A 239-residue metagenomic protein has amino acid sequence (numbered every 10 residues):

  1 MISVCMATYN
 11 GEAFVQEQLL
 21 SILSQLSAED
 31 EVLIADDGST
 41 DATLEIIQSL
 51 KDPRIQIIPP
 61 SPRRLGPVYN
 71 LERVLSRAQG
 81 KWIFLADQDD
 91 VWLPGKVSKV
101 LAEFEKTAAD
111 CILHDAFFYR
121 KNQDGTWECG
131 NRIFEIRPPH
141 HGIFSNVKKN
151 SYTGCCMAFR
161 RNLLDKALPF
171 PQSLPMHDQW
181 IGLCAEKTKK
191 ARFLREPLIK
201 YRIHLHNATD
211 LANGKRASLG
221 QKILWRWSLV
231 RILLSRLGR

Functional and structural regions predicted by a protein language model:
M1-S3, E31, W180: Cell-envelope/extracellular polymer assembly enzymes that use nucleotide-activated donors
G11-S24: Short, well-formed alpha-helical segments that are part of the catalytic scaffolds of diverse glycosyltransferases
S21, D36-E45: A conserved acidic beta->alpha catalytic loop
E29-G38, I58-P60: Short beta-strand/loop segment that forms part of the nucleotide-sugar
P60-A78: Glycine-rich, basic loop-to-helix element that forms the pyrophosphate-binding segment of sugar-nucleotide handling
I83: Short aromatic/hydrophobic "clamp" motif used to bind/position activated sugar donors
V97-W127: Conserved donor NDP-sugar-binding/catalytic core segment of glycosyltransferases
P138-A212: Conserved nucleotide-sugar donor-binding catalytic segment
